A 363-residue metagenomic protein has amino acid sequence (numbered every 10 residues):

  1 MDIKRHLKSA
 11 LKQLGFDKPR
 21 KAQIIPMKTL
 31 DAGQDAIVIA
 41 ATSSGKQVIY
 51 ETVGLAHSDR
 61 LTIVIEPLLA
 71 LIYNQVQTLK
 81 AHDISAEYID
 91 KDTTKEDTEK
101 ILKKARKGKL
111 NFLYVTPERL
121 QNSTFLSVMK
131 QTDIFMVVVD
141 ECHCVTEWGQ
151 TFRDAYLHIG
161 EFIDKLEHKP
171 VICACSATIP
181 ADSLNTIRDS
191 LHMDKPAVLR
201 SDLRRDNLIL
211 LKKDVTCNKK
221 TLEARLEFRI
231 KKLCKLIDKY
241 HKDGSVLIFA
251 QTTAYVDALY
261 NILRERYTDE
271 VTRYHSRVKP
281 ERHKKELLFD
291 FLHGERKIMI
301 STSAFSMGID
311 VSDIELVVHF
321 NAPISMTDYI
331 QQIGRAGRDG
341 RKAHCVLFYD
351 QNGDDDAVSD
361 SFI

Functional and structural regions predicted by a protein language model:
M1-D2: A short, basic N-terminal segment
R5-K12, K18-K21, I25-I37, A41-Q47 (+2 more regions): Helicase motor core with emphasis on the C-terminal RecA-like subdomain
I63: ABC nucleotide-binding domain signature
